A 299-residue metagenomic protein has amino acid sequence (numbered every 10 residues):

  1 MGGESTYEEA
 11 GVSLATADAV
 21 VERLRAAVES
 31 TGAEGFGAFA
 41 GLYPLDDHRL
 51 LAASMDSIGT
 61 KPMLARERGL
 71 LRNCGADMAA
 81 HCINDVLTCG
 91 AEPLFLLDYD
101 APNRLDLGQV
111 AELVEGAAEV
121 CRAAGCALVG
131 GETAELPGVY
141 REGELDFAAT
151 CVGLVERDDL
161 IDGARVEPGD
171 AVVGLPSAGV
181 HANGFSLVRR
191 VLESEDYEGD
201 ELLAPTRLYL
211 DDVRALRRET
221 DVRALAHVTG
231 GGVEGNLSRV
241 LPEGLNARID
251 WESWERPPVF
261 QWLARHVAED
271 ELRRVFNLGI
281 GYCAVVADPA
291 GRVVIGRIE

Functional and structural regions predicted by a protein language model:
G2-G11, V20, A26, G108-A127 (+3 more regions): Glycine-/charge-enriched secondary-structure boundary and capping motifs
L14: Conserved "HGTGT" condensation-loop signature of ketosynthase/thiolase-family condensing enzymes that catalyze
A17, I58-P62, E156-D159, V180-A182 (+2 more regions): Short, acidic Gly/Pro/Ser/Thr-rich loop/turn segments
R23-A178: Glycine-rich phosphate/pyrophosphate-binding loop regions near the starts of catalytic domains
L160-G163, N183-L187: A short secondary-structure junction signal
V172-V180, L225-G230: A structural signal for small-residue-enriched, beta-sheet-centric alpha/beta enzyme cores and oligomeric scaffold folds
V180, V188, R297-E299: Flexible glycine-rich active-site/ligand-binding loops centered on an Asp-His dyad
F185-D196: Short, compositionally biased
